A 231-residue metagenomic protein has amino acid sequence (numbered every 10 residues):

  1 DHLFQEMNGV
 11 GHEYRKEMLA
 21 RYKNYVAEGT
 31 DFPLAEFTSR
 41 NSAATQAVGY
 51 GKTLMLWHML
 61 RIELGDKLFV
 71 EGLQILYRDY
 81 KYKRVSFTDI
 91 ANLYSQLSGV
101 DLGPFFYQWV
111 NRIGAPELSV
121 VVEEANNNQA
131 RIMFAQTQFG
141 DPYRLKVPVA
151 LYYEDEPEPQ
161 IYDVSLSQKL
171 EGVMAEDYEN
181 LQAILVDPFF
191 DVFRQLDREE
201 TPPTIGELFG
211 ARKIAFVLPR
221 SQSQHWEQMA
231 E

Functional and structural regions predicted by a protein language model:
D1-F139, I184: Hydrophobic alpha-helical and helix-loop surface patches within well-folded domains that function as non-catalytic
E36-T38, Q168, L196-D197: Solvent-exposed, flexible loop/coil residues
L56, I90, V147, Q228-A230: Generic structural signal for hydrophobic residues
Y80-K81, T201-L208: Solenoid-like repeat scaffolds
L102-G103, P116-D187, Q228: Beta-strand-rich binding/interaction modules
E156, D187-P202: Short acidic/polar inter-strand loop motif in beta-rich domains
E207-E231: Long, folded non-catalytic interaction modules
